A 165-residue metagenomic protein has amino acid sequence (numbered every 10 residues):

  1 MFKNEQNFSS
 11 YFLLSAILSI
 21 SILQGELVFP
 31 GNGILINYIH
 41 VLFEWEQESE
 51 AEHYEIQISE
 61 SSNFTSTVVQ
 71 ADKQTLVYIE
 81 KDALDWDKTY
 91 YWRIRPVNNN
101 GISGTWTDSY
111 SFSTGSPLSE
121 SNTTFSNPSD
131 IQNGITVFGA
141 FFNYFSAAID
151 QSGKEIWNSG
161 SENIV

Functional and structural regions predicted by a protein language model:
F2-F12: Bacterial N-terminal signal peptides that target proteins for export
Y11-S21: Bacterial N-terminal signal peptides
Q24-S49, W86, D108-S119: Pro/Thr/Ser/Gly-rich low-complexity, intrinsically disordered linker/stalk tracts
E48-E52, F141-N143: Short proline/glycine-enriched turn/loop motifs at strand-loop junctions of beta-rich domains
H53-D87, N99-Y110: Recognizes extended acidic, P/S/T-rich segments that occur within or adjacent to Ig-like beta-sandwich modules
V97-V165: Histidine-/acidic-rich catalytic cores in large beta-rich domains
